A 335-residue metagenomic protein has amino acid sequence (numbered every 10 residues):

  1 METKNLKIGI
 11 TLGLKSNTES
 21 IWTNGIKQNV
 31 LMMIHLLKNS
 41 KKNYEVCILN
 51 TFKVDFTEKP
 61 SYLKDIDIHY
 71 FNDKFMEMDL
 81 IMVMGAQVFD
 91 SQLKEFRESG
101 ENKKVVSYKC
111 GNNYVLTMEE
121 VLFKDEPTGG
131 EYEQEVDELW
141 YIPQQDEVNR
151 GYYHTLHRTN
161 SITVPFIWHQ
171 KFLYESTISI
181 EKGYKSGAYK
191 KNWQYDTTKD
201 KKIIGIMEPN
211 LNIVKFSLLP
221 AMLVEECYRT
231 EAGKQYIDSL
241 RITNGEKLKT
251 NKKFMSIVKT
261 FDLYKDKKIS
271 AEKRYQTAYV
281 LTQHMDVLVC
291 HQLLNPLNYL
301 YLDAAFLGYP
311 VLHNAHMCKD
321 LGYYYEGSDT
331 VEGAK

Functional and structural regions predicted by a protein language model:
E2-T23, K202-P209: Nucleotide-activated donor-dependent transferases that construct or modify glycoconjugates
T11-N17, V30-Y141, Q145-G151, A271-T277: Extended catalytic core of nucleotide-activated donor transferases of GT-like folds
S16-I26, E58, T117-F123, K215-F216 (+2 more regions): Short, flexible/disordered intra-domain loops and linkers
W22-N29, V148-G151, R158, I162-K268: Conserved catalytic-core segment of nucleotide-activated headgroup transferases in glycan assembly
L36, V280, D303: Hydrophobic/aromatic ligand-binding patch that stacks against planar heteroaromatic rings of cofactors or nucleotides
S91-R97, L219, L300-D303: A short acidic, amphipathic alpha-helical/loop segment
T260-V280, N295-L297: Conserved active-site histidine-acidic residue motif and adjacent donor-binding/catalytic loop of glycosyltransferases
Q283-K335: Catalytic binding pocket for nucleotide-activated donors in carbohydrate/polymer assembly enzymes
